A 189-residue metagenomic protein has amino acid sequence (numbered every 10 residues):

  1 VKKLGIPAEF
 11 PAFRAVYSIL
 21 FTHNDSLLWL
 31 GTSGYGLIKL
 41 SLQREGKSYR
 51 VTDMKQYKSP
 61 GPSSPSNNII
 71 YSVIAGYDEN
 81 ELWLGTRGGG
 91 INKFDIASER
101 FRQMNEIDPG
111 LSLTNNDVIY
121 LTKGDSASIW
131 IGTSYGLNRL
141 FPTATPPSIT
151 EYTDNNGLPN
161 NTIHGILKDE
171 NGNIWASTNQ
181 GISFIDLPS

Functional and structural regions predicted by a protein language model:
V1-S189: Carboxylate-rich, polar loop motifs that coordinate divalent cations or form catalytic acidic clusters
